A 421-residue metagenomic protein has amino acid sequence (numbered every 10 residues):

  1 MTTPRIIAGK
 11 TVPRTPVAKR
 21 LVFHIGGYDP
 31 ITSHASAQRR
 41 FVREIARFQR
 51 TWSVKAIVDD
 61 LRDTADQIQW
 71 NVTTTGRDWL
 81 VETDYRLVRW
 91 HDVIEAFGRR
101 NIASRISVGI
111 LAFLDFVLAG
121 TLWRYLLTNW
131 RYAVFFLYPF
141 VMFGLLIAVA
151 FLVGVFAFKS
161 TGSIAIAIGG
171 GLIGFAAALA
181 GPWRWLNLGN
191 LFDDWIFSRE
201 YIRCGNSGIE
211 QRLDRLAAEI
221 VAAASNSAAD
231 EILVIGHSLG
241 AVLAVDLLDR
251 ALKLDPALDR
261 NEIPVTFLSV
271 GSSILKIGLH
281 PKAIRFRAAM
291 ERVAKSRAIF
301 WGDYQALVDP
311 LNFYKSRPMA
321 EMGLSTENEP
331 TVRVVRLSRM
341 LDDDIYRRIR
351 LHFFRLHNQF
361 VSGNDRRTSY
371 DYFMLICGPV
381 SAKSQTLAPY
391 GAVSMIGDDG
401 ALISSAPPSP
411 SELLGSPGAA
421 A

Functional and structural regions predicted by a protein language model:
M1-D115, Y304-L307, A421: Membrane-protein extramembrane domains
T2-P4, F135-G144: N-terminal low-complexity/intrinsically disordered extensions
P4-I6, D63-V72, G174, L247-D249 (+1 more regions): Short amphipathic alpha-helical surface micro-motifs
L21-V22, G26-I45, I202-L311: Serine-dependent carboxylesterase/thioesterase catalytic core of lipase-like alpha/beta-hydrolase/SGNH enzymes
P30, L80-P139, K159-A228, R367-A420: Active-site catalytic motif of lipid deacylating hydrolases and related acyltransferases
P30, R47, V93, A103 (+3 more regions): Lipolytic serine-hydrolase domain surface
F143-I166: Juxtamembrane "helix exit" motif at the C-terminal ends of alpha-helical transmembrane segments in multi-pass membrane
